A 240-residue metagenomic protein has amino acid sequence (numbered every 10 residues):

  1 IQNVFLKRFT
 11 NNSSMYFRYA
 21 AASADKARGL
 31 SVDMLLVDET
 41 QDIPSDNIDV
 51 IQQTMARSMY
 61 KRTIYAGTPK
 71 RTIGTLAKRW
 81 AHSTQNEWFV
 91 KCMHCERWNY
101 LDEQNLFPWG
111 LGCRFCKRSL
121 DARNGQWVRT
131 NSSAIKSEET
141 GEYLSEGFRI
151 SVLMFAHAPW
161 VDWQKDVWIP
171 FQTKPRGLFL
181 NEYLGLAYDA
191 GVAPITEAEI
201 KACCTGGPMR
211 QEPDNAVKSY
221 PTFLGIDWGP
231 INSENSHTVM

Functional and structural regions predicted by a protein language model:
I1-D33: Inter-Walker segment of RecA-like/P-loop motor cores
I1-V4, N86, F107: A short, compositionally biased
Y16-R18, Y60-T68: Structural recognition of the conserved hydrophobic beta-strand(s) that form the central parallel beta-sheet of P-loop
K26-G29, M55-S58, Q85: Conserved catalytic network of the ASCE P-loop NTPase/AAA+ motor domain
D33-M34, D46, I64-Y65, I73-S83 (+2 more regions): RNase H-like, metal-dependent nuclease domains and their acidic two-metal-ion catalytic environment used
D38-E39: Walker B catalytic acidic pair
S45-Y60: Short, conserved "post-DEAD/DEAH" coupling segment immediately C-terminal to helicase motif II within the SF2/RecA-like
